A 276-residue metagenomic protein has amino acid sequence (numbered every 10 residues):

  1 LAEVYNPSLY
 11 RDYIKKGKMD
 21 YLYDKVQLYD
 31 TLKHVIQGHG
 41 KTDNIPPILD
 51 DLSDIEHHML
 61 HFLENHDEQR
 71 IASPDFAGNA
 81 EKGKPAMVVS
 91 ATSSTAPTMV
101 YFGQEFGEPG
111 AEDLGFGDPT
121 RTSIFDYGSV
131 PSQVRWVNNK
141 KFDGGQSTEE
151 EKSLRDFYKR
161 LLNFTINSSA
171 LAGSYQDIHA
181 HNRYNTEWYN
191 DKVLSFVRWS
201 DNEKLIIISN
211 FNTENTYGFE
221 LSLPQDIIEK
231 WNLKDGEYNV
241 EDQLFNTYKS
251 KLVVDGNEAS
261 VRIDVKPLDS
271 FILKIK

Functional and structural regions predicted by a protein language model:
L1-A2, H61, T98-F102: Hydrophobic faces of well-ordered beta-strands that scaffold small-molecule active sites in alpha/beta enzyme cores
L1-M59, P74-A80, V89, G107-F164 (+6 more regions): Active-site-proximal helices and loops of the catalytic beta/alpha 8
M87-P109: Substrate-binding cleft of secreted/luminal carbohydrate-active enzymes
D191-V193, E203, P267-I272: Short hydrophobic/aromatic beta-strand or adjacent loop that forms the aromatic wall/cage of a ligand/substrate-binding
K204-N212: Short, well-ordered beta-strand segments enriched in hydrophobic/aromatic residues
E237-E258: Solvent-exposed beta-strand/loop surfaces of large extracellular or lumenal domains
K251-K276: C-terminal beta-strand-rich structural cap/linker in extracellular carbohydrate-active enzymes
